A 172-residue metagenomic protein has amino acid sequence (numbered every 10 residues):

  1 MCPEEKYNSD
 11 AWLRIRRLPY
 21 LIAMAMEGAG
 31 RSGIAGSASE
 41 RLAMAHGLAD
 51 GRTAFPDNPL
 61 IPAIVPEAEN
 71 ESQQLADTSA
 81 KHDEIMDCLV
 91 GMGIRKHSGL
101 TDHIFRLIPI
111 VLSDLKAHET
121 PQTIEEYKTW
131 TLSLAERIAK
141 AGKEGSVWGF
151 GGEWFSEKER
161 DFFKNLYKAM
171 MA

Functional and structural regions predicted by a protein language model:
M1-A172: Small-residue-enriched hydrophobic alpha-helices in membranes
